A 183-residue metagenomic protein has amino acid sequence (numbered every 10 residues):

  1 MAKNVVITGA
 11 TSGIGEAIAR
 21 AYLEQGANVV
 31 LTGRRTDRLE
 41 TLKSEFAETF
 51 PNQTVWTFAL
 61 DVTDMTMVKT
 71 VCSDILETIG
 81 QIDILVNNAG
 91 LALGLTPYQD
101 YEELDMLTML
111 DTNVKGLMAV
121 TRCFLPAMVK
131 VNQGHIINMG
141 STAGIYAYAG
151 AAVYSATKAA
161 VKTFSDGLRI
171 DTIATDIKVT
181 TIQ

Functional and structural regions predicted by a protein language model:
T11-G13: Conserved glycine-rich cofactor-binding loop
Q25-T41: Conserved glycine-rich Rossmann-like NAD(P)H-binding loop of the short-chain dehydrogenase/reductase
A59-T70, E103: The beta1-alpha1 cofactor-binding region of Rossmann-like NAD(H)/NADP(H)-dependent oxidoreductases
T96-Y98, D105-L107: Substrate-binding pocket helix/loop in short-chain dehydrogenase/reductase
Q99, Y148-A152: Active-site loop immediately N-terminal to the catalytic Tyr-X3-Lys motif of short-chain dehydrogenase/reductase
T121, T157: Active-site helix of classical SDR
S141: Residue(s) in the substrate-gating loop at a strand-loop-helix junction that position the organic substrate next
